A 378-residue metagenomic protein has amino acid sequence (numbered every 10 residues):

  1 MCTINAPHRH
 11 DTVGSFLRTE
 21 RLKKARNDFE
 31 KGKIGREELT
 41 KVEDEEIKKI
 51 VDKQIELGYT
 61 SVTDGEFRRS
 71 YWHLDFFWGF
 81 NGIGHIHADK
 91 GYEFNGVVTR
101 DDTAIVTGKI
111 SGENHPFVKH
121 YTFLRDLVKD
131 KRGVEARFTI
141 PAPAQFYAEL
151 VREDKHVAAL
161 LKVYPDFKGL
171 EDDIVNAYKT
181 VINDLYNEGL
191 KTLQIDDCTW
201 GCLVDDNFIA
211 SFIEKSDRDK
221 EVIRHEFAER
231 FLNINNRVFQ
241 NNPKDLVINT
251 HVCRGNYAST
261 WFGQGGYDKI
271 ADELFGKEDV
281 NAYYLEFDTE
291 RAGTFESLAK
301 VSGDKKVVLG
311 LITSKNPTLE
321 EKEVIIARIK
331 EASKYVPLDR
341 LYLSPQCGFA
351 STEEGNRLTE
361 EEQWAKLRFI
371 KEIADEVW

Functional and structural regions predicted by a protein language model:
M1-W378: Domain-level signal for soluble alpha/beta catalytic cores
